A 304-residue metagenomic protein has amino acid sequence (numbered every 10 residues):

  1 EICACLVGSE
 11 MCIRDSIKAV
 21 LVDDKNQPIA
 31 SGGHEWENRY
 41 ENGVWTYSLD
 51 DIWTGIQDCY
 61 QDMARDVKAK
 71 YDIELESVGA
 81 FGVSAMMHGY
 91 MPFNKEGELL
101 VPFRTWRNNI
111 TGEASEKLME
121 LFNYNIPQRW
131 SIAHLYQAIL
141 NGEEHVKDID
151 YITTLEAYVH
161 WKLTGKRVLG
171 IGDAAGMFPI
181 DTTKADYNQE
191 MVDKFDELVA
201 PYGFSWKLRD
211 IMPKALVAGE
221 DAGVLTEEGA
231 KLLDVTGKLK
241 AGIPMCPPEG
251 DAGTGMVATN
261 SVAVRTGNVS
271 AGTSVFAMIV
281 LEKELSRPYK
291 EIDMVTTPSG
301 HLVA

Functional and structural regions predicted by a protein language model:
E1, I17, V224: Residues that form or flank phosphate/diphosphate-binding pockets in enzymes that use nucleotide phosphates
E1-G8, I13: Single conserved hydrophobic/aromatic residue that forms the stacking wall/gate of nucleotide- or nucleobase-binding
V7, A30, E74: Conserved Rossmann-like nucleotide-binding pocket used by diverse enzymes that bind dinucleotide cofactors
E10, R14-D50, E98-T105: Short glycine-rich, Thr/Ser-proximal phosphate-binding strand/loop in the N-terminal lobe of ATP-dependent enzymes
T46, Q61-A304: Glycine-rich phosphate-binding/catalytic subdomain of phosphoryl-transfer and nucleotide/sugar-phosphate-processing
I56-C59: Transmembrane beta-barrel strand/turn architecture of Gram-negative outer membrane proteins
